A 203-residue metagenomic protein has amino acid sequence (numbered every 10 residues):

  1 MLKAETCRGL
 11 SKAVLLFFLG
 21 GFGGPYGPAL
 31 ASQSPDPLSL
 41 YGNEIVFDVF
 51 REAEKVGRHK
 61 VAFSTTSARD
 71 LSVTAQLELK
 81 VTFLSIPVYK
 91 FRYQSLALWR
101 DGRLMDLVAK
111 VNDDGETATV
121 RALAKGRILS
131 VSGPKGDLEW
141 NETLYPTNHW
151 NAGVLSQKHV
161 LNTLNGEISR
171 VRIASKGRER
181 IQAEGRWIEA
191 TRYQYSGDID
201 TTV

Functional and structural regions predicted by a protein language model:
L2-L15: Bacterial N-terminal signal peptides that target proteins for export
K12-P25: Bacterial N-terminal signal peptides
A29-Q33: Boundary at the C-terminal end of the N-terminal hydrophobic targeting segment
P35, S39-G42, M105-A190, Q194: Solvent-exposed helix/loop surface patches that form functional interfaces
Y41-R51: A short, Trp-centered hydrophobic/proline-enriched beta-strand micro-motif
A53, D70-E78, K90, L96 (+1 more regions): Gly/Pro-enriched, hydrophobic low-complexity segments that function as extracytoplasmic propeptides/linkers
H59-T65, Y93-L98, A122, T201-V203: Hydrophobic/aromatic beta-strand elements that line small-molecule binding cavities or substrate pockets in beta-rich
L77-E116: Mid-chain, structured segments of secreted extracytoplasmic proteins
